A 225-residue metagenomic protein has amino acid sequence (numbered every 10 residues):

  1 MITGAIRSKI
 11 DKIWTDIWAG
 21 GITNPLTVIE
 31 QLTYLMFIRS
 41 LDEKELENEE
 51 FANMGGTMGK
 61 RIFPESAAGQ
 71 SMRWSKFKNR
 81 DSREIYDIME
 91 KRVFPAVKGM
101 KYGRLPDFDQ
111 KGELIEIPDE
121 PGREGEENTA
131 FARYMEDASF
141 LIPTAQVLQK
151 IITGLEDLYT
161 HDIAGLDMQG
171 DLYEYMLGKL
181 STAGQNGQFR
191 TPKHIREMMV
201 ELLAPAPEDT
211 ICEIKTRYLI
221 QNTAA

Functional and structural regions predicted by a protein language model:
M1-P207: Non-catalytic, mostly N-terminal accessory regions of nucleic-acid modification and defense proteins
P207-Y218: Conserved class I S-adenosyl-L-methionine
Y218-A225: Conserved SAM-binding loop of SAM-dependent methyltransferases across substrates and taxa, primarily the Class I
